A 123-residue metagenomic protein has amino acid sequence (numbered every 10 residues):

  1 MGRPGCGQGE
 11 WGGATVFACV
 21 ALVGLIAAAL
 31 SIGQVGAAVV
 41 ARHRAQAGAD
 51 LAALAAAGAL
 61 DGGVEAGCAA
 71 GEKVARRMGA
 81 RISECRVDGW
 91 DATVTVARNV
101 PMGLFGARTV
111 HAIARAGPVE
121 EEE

Functional and structural regions predicted by a protein language model:
M1-G67: Alpha-helical assembly-interface signal, strongest on the long, hydrophobic N-terminal helix that forms
G2-R3, M102-E123: Low-complexity, S/T/G/P-rich flexible repeat/linker segments used as non-globular hinges and stalks within
Q8, G67, V94, E121-E123: A broad, structure-centric signal for solvent-exposed, well-ordered loop/edge residues that line or flank functional
W11, G33, L51, R76 (+2 more regions): Generic signature of intrinsically disordered, low-complexity, basic-rich segments and short cationic peptides
A28-I32, D88, V94-V110: Short, structured secondary-structure boundary patches
L54-V100, A114: Short amphipathic secondary-structure patches
